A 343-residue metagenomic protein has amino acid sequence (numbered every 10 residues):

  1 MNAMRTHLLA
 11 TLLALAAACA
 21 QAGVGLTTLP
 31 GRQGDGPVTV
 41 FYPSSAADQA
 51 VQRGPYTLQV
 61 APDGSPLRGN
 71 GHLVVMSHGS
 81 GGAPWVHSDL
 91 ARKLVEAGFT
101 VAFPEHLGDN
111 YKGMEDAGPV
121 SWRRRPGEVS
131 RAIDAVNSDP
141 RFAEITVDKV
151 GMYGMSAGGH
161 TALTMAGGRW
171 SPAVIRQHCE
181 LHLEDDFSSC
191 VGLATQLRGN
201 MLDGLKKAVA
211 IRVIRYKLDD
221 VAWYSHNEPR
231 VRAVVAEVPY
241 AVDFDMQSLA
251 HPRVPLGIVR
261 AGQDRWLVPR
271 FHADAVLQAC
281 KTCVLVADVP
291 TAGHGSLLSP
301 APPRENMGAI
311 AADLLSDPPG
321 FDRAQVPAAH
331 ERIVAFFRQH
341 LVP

Functional and structural regions predicted by a protein language model:
A22-V74, V86, L285: Domain-level recognition of soluble alpha/beta enzyme cores, biased toward histidine phosphatases/phosphomutases
P62-G71, M76-G113, R265-P269: Short substrate-entry loop that stabilizes the transition state in hydrolases
G118-A143, V147, T164, V174-K206 (+3 more regions): Alpha/beta-hydrolase active-site loop
G154-G158, A162: Gly/Ala-rich beta-loop-alpha elbow adjacent to hydrolase catalytic centers
V242-D243, Q263-L267, G295: Acidic catalytic loop of the alpha/beta-hydrolase fold
P252, I258-R260: Short beta-strand/loop motif that positions the catalytic acidic residue of the alpha/beta-hydrolase fold
V254, V268-A279: Short alpha-helix in the alpha/beta-hydrolase fold that links the catalytic acid
A292, P302-P343: Catalytic active-site module of serine/aspartate enzymes centered on a nucleophile-bearing elbow/loop
